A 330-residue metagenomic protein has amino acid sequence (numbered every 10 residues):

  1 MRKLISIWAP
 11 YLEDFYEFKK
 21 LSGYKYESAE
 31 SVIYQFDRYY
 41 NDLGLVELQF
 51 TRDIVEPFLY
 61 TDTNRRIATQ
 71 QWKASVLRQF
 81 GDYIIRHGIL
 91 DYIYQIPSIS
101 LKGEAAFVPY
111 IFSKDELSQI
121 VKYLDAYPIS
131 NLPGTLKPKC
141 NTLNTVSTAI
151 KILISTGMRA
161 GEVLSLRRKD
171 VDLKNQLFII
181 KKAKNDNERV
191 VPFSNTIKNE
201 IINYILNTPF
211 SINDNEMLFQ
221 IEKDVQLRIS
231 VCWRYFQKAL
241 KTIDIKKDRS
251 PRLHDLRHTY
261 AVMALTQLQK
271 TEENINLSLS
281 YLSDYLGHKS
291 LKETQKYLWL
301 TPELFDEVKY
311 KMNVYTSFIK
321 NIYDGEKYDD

Functional and structural regions predicted by a protein language model:
M1-D330: Conserved catalytic core of the tyrosine transesterase superfamily
